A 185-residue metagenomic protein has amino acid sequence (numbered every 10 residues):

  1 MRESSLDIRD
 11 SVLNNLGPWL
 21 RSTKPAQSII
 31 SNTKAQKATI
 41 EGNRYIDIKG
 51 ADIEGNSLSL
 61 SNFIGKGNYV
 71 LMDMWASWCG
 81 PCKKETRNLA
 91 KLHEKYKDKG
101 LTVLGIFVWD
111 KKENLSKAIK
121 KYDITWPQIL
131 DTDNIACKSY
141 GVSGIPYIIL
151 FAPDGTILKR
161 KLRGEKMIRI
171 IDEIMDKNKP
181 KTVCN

Functional and structural regions predicted by a protein language model:
M1-L58, N62: Oxidative protein folding and maturation machinery
L60-G65, K138-Y140: Short amphipathic alpha-helix with an adjacent loop that forms part of the alpha/beta core around
G67-V70, M74-W78, G144: Short pre-active-site segment immediately N-terminal to redox-active cysteine/selenocysteine motifs in thiol-based
M72, L104-I106, I149: Conserved hydrophobic packing residues within short motifs/helices of P-loop NTPase cores of ABC-family ATPases
M74-K91: Conserved redox-active cysteine motifs that mediate thiol-disulfide chemistry, especially di-cysteine Cys-X(1-2)-Cys
P81-K83, D176-N185: Short, solvent-exposed cationic patches
K91-I145: Conserved segment of the thioredoxin-like fold in thiol-based oxidoreductases
K120-I124, D131-D176: Thiol/disulfide oxidoreductase modules built on the thioredoxin-like
